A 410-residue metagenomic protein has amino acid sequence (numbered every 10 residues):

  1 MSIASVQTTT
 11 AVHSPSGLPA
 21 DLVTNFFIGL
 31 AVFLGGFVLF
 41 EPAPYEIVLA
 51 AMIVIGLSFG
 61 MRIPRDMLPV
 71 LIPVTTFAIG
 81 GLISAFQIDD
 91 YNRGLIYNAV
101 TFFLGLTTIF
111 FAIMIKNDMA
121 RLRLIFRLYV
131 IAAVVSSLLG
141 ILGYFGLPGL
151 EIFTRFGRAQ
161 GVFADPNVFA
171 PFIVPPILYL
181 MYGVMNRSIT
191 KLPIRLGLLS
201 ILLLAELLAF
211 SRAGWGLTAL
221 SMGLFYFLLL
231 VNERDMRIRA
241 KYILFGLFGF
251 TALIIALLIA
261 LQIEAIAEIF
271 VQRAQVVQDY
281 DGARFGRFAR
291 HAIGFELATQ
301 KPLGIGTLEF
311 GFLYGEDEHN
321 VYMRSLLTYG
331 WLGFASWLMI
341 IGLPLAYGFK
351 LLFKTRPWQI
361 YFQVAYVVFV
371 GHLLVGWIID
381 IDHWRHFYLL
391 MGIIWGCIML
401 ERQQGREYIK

Functional and structural regions predicted by a protein language model:
M1-I96, I113-R127, G183-P193, K350-Q359 (+1 more regions): Transmembrane signal-anchor hairpin modules in multi-pass inner-membrane enzymes, especially those that act on
I3, V32, R123-T154, G161-N232 (+2 more regions): Alpha-helical transmembrane segments of multi-pass inner-membrane proteins
E41-G60, N98-I109, V168-I177, G216-G223 (+2 more regions): Membrane-embedded alpha-helical segments of multi-pass membrane proteins, especially the transmembrane helices
L49-G56, M222, A365-L373, I381-K410: Transmembrane alpha-helices of multi-pass inner-membrane enzymes
N92-I96, P166, F210-G214, E316-D317 (+1 more regions): Membrane-interface catalytic loops of GT-C/OST-like multi-pass glycosylation enzymes that act
L150, V276-L332, G348-K354: Long extracytoplasmic/lumenal interhelical loops at the membrane interface of multi-pass membrane proteins
F156-N167, V277-G286: Short aromatic-rich membrane-water interface segments that cap or initiate transmembrane helices in multi-pass membrane
Y226-V277, A292-L297: A membrane-periplasm/extracellular boundary helix in multi-pass inner-membrane enzymes that assemble envelope glycans
